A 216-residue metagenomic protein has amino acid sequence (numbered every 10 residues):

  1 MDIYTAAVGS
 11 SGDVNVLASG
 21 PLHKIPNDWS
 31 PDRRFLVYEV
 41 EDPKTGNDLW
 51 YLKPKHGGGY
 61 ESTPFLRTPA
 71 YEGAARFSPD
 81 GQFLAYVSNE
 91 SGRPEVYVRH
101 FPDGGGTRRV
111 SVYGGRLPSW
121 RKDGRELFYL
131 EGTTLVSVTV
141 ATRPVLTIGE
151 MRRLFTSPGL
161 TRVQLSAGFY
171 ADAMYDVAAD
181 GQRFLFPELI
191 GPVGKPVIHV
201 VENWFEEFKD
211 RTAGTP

Functional and structural regions predicted by a protein language model:
M1-P216: Sequence signature of WD/YWTD-type beta-propeller architectures
